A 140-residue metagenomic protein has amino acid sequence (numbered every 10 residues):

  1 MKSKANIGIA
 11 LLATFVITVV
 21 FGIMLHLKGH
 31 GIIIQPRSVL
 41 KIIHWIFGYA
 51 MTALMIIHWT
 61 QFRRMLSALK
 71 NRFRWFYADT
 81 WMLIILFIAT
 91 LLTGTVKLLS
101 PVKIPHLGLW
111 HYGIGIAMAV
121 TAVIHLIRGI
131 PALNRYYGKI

Functional and structural regions predicted by a protein language model:
M1-I140: Membrane-embedded alpha-helical bundles that constitute the cytochrome b-like, heme-associated redox core of multi-pass
